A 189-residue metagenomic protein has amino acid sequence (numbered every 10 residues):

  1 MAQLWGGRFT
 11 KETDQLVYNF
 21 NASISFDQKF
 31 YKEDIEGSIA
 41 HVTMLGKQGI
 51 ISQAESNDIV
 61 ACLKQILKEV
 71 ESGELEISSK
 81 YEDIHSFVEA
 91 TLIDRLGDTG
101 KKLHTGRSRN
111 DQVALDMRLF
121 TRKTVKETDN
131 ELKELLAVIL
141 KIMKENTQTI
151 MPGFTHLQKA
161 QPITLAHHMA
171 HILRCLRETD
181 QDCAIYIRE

Functional and structural regions predicted by a protein language model:
M1-E189: A helix-coil-helix interface module used to build multimeric assemblies and to scaffold catalytic/cofactor sites
